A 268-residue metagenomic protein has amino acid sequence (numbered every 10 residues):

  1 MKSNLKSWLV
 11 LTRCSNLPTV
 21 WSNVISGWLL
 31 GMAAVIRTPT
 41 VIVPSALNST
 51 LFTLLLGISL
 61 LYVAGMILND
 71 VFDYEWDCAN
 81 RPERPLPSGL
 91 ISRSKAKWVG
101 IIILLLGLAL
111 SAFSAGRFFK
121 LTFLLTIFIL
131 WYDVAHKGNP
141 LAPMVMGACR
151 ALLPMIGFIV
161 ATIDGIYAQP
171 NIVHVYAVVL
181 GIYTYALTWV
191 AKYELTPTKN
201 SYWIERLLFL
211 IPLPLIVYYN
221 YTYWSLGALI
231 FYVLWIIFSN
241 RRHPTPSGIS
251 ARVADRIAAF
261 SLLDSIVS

Functional and structural regions predicted by a protein language model:
M1-E83, L90-I102, F118-F128, D133 (+1 more regions): Topogenic membrane-insertion module of multi-pass membrane proteins
K2-L11, L17, A151, G157-S268: C-terminal membrane-associated helical module and adjoining short loops/tails
W21-S22, V99, C149-A151, I156: Short hydrophobic alpha-helical segments that form membrane-spanning helices or hydrophobic packing faces of helical
N23, L61, G65, L106-G107 (+3 more regions): Alpha-helical transmembrane segments of multipass membrane proteins
I25-L29, L105-A112, I127-W131, P154-I159 (+3 more regions): Alpha-helical transmembrane segments of multipass membrane proteins
I25-W28, V35, P85, P154 (+2 more regions): Hydrophobic alpha-helical membrane context
M32-P39, Y74-E75, A112-F119, V134-L141 (+5 more regions): Transmembrane helix-loop junctions in multipass membrane proteins, especially transporters and channels
T53-I58, Y74-I129, G147, Y167-V178 (+2 more regions): Multi-pass membrane catalytic core of lipid/isoprenoid biosynthesis enzymes
